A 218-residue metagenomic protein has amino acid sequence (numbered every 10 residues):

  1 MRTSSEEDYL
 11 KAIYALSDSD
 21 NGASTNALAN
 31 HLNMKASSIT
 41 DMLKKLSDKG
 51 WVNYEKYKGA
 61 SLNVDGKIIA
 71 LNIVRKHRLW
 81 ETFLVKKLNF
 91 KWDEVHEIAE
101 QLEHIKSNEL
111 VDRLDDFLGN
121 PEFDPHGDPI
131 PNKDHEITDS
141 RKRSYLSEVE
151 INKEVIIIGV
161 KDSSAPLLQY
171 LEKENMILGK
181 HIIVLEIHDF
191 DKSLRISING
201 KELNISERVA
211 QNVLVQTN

Functional and structural regions predicted by a protein language model:
S19-A29: Short acidic, hydrophobic short linear motifs in intrinsically disordered regions
S37, D93: Key DNA-contact positions within bacterial/archaeal DNA-binding proteins
L43-K44: Short, hydrophobic-biased segments on the C-terminal half of alpha helices that form "recognition helices"
D48-E55: A short, conserved structural fragment
K58-H77: Basic, amphipathic "hinge/linker" alpha-helix immediately C-terminal to the N-terminal HTH DNA-binding motif
E103-V209: Mid-protein regulatory/catalytic core that forms ligand/cofactor-binding pockets and protein-protein interaction
